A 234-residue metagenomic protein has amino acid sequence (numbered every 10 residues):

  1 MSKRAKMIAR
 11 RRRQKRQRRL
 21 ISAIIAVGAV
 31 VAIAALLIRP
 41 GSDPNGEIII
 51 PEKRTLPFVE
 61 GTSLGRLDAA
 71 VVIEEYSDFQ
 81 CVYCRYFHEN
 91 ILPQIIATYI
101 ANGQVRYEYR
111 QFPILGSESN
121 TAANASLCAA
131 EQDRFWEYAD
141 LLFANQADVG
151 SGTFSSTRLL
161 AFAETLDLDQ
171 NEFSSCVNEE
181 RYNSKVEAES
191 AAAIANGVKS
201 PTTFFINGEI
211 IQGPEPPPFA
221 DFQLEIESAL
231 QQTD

Functional and structural regions predicted by a protein language model:
S2-G41, Y76, L92, L160-D234: C-terminal cap of thioredoxin/glutaredoxin-like
A35, G46-I49, L67: Terminal, positively biased "leader/anchor" segments that mediate initial targeting or electrostatic surface association
G41-T55: Ser/Thr/Pro/Gly-rich low-complexity linker/stalk segments immediately outside membranes or between
P51-K53, P57-V59, A144, I206: Residue-level signal for pocket-adjacent positions within structured domains
R54-V71: A short beta-strand-turn-helix
A69, E74-E164, D169, N196 (+1 more regions): Structural alpha/beta surface segment adjacent to cysteine/selenocysteine redox centers across thiol/disulfide enzymes
